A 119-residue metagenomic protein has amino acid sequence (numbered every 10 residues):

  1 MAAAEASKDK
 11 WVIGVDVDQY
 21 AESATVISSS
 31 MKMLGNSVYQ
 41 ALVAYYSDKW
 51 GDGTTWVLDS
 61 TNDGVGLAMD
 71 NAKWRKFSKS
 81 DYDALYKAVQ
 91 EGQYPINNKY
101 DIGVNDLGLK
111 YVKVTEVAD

Functional and structural regions predicted by a protein language model:
M1-D119: A residue-level marker of the well-folded mature domains of exported/periplasmic proteins
